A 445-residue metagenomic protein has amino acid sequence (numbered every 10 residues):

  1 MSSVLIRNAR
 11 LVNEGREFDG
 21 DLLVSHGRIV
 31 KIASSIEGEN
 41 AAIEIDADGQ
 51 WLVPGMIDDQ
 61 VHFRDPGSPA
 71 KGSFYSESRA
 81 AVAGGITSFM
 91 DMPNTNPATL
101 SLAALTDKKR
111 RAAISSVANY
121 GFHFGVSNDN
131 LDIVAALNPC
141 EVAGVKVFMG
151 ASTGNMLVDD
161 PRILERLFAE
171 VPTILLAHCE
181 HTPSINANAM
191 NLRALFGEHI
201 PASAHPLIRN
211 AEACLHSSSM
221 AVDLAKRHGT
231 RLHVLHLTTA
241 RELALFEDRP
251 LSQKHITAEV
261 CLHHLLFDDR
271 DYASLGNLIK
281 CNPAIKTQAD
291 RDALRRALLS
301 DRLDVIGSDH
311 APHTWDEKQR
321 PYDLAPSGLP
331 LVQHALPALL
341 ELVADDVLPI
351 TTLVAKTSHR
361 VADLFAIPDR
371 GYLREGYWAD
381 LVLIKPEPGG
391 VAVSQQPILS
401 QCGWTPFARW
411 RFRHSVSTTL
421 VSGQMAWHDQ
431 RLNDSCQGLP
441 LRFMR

Functional and structural regions predicted by a protein language model:
M1-P54: Histidine-rich, glycine-flanked metal-binding segment
A9, L22, G27, G49 (+15 more regions): Divalent metal-coordination and catalytic microenvironments
A9, P321-L324, E375-R442: C-terminal cap of metal-dependent C-N hydrolases
A47-S115: Metal-associated gating/positioning segment near the N- to mid-region
M90-D91, G121-F124, R231-H236: Short catalytic-loop micro-motif centered on adjacent basic/acidic residues
R110-V126: A glycine-rich helix N-cap at a beta->alpha junction
D132-V147, T153-I306: Histidine/acidic residue-rich metal-binding segments in metalloenzymes
H199-G229, L278, L299-I306, A311-E387: His/Asp/Glu-enriched, well-ordered alpha-helical/loop segment that forms or immediately abuts the divalent-metal
